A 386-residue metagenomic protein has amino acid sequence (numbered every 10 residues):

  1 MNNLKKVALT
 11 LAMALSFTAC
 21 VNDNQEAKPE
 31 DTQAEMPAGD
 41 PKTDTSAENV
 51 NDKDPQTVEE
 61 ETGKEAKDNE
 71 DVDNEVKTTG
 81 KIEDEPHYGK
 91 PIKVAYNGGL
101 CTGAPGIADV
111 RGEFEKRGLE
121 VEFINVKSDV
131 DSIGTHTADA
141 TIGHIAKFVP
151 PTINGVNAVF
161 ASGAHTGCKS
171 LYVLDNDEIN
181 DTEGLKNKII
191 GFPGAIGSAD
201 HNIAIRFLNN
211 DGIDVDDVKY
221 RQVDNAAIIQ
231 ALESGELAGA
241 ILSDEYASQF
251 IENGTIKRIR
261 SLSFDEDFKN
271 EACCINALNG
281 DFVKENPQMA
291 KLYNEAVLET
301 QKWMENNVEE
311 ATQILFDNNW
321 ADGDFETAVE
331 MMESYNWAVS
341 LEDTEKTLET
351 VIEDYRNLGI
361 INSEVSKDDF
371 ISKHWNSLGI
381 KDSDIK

Functional and structural regions predicted by a protein language model:
N2-T10: Sec-dependent signal peptide recognition, specifically the positively charged N-region followed immediately by
T18-A19: C-terminal motif of bacterial Sec signal peptides marking the signal peptidase cleavage site
N24-Y88, F148: N-terminal, intrinsically disordered, polar/charged segments of Gram-positive cell-envelope systems that serve as
E65-Q222, A238-D244, T255-S261, N270: Short, glycine-/small- and polar/acidic-enriched structural segments that line small-molecule recognition paths
D73, E353-K386: Conserved C-terminal helix/tail region of periplasmic/extracytoplasmic solute-binding proteins
A146, R221, A226-D317: Pocket-lining segment of extracytoplasmic ligand-binding domains
A164-D175, I256-V283, E333-Y335, D368-D382: Periplasmic-binding protein-like
K284-N362: Secondary-structure end/capping motifs
